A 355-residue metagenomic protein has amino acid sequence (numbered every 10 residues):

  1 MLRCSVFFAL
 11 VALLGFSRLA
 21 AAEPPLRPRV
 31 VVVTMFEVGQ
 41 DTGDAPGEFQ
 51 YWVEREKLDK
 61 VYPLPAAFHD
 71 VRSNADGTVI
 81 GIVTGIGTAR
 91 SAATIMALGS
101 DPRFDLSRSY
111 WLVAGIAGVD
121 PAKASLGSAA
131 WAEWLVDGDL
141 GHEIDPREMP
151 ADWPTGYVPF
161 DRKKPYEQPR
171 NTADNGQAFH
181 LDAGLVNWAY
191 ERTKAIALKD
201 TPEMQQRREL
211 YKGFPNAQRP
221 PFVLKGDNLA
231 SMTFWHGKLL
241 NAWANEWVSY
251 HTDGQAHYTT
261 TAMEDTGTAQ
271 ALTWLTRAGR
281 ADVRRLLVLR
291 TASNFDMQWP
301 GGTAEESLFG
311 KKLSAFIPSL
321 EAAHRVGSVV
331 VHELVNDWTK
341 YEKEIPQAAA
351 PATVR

Functional and structural regions predicted by a protein language model:
M1-L2: N-terminal secretory signal peptides that target proteins for export/translocation
S5-G15: Bacterial N-terminal signal peptides
G15-P24: Bacterial Sec-dependent signal peptides at the C-terminal "C-region" and cleavage site
E23-R355: Accessory terminal and edge-of-domain segments that mediate assembly/interaction and cofactor placement around
